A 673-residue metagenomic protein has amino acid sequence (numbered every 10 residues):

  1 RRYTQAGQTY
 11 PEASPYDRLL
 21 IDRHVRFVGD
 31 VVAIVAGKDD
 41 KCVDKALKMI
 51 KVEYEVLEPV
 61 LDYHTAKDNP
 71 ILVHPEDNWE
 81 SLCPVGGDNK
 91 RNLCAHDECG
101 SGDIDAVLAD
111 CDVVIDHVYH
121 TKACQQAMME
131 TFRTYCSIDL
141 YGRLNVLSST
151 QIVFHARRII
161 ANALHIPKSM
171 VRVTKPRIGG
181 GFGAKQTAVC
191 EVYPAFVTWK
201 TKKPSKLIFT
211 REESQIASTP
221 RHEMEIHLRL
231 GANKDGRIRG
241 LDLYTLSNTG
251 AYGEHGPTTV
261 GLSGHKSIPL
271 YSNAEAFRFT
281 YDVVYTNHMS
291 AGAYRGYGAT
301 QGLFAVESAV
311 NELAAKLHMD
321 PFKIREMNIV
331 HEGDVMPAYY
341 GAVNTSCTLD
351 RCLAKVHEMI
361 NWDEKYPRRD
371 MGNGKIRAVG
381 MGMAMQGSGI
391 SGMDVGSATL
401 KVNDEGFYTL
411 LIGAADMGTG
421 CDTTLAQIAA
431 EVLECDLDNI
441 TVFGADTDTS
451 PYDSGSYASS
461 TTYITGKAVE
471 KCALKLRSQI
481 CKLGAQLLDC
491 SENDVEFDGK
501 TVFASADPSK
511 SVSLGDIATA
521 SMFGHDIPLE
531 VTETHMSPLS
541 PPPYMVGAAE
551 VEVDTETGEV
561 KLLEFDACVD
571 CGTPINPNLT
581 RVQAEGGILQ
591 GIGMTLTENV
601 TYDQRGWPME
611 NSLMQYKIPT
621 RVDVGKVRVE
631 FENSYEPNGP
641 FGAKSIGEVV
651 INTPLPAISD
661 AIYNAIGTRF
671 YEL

Functional and structural regions predicted by a protein language model:
R1-G86, K200: Flexible, low-hydrophobicity surface segments
R2-P11, A46-M49, S148, R157-I159 (+11 more regions): Short acidic, glycine/serine/threonine-rich loops at helix termini
Y10-P11, P15, G87-T134, L140 (+4 more regions): Glycine-rich loop/linker segments at domain edges
V73-L164, I329-F407, P538, M609-D623 (+1 more regions): Helix-loop-helix junctions that connect adjacent transmembrane helices in secondary transporters/permeases, recognized
T150-V153, P176-G181, F209-H222, T245-G250 (+8 more regions): Acidic, glycine-rich active-site loops and adjacent beta-strand->loop/helix elements that engage anionic groups
R158, G179-K202, K206-I208, C421-A429: Thiamine diphosphate
H165-M170, K200-S205, K234, V260-Q386 (+1 more regions): C-terminal catalytic domains of large/alpha subunits in multi-subunit enzymes
